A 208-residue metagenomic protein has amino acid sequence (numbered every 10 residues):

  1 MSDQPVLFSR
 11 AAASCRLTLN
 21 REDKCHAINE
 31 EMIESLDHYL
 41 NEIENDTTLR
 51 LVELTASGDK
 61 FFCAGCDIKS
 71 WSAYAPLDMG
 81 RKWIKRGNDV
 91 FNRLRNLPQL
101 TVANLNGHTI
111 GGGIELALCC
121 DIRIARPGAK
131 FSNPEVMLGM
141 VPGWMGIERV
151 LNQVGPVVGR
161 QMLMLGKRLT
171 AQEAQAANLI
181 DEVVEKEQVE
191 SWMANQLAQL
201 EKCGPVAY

Functional and structural regions predicted by a protein language model:
M1-T55, N92: Conserved CoA-thioester-binding segment of acyl-CoA-metabolizing enzymes
A56-V90: Glycine- (often His-adjacent) and acidic-residue-rich active-site loop that binds/positions the CoA thioester
G65, R81-I84, N88, G111 (+2 more regions): Glycine-rich phosphate-binding loop at the start of an alpha helix
V90, L94-N96, N104, I110-L163 (+2 more regions): CoA-thioester-processing core
I122, Q161, L165-K167, E173 (+2 more regions): Well-ordered beta-strand positions
I124-A129, I180-Y208: C-terminal long alpha-helix characteristic of the crotonase
